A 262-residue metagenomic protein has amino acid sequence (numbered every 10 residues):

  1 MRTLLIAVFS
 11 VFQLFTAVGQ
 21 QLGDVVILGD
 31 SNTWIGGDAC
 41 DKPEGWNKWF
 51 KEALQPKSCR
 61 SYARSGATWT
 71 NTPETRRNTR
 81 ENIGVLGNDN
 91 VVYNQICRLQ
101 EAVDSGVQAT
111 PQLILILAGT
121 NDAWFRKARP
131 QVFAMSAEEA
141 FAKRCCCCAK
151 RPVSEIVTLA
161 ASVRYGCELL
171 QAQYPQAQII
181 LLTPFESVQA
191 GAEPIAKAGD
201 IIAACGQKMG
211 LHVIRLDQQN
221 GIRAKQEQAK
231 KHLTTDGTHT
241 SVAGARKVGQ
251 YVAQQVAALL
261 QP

Functional and structural regions predicted by a protein language model:
M1-Q20: Bacterial Sec-dependent N-terminal signal peptides
L22-V26, N32-K143, C148-K150, A161 (+1 more regions): Conserved SGNH/GDSL esterase-like catalytic core that processes O-acyl groups on lipids and polysaccharides
D24, A177-Q178, H212: Proline-centered loop/turn at the N-terminus of a beta-strand
D38, E74-N78, P184-P262: Catalytic His-Asp segment of secreted/periplasmic serine-dependent ester chemistry enzymes
F50-K51, L170, C205-G206: A generic structural signal for well-ordered alpha-helical segments
V92, I156-V163, G199, A245: Aromatic/hydrophobic pocket-lining residues that form the small-molecule binding cavity in soluble enzyme cores
L117-N121, R164-G199: Active-site segments of SGNH/GDSL-like serine hydrolases that catalyze O-acetyl group transfer/hydrolysis on lipids
